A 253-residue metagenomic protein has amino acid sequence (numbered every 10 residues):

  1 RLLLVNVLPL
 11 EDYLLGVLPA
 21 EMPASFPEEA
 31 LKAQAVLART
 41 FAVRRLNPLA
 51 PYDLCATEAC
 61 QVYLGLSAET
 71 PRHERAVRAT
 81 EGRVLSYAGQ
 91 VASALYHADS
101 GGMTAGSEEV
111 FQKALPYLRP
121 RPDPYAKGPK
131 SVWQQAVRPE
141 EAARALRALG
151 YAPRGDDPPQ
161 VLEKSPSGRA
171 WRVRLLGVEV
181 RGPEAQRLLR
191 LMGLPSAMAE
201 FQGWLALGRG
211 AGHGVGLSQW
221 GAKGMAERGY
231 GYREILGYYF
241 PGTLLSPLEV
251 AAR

Functional and structural regions predicted by a protein language model:
R1-R253: Conserved, single-site charged/polar hotspot
